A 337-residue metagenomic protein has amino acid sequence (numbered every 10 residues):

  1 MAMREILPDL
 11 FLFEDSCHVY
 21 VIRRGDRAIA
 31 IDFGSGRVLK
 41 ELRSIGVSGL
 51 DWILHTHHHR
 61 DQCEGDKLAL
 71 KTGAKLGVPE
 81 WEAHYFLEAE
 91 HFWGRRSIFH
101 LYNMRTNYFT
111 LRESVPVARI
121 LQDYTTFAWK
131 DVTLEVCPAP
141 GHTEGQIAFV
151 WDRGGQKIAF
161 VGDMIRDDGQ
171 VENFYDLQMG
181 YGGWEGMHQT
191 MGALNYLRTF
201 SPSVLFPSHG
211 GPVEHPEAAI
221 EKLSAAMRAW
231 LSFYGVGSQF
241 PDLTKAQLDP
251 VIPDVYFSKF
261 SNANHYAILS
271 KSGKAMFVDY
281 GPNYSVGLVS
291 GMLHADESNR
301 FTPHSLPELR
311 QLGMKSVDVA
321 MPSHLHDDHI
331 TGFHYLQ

Functional and structural regions predicted by a protein language model:
M1-L7, M104-T110, W129-L134, A246-P253: Short Pro/Gly-enriched beta-strand edge/turn motifs at strand-loop
A2-I45, A148-D163, L248-P307: Conserved beta-strand hairpin/beta-sheet module of binuclear metal-dependent hydrolase folds, prominently
L10, R37-T126, L306-Q337: Active-site HxH/HxHxD metal-binding segment of metal-dependent hydrolases
A28-I29, T126, T133-A218, K222 (+2 more regions): Metallo-beta-lactamase
A30-F33, L50-H59, G65, L76-E80 (+7 more regions): Active-site neighborhood of phospho(di)ester-bond hydrolases with catalytic His/Asp-centered motifs
E90, G94-Q122, M164-G183, L223-Y234: Active-site-proximal loop/helix segment associated with metal-binding centers of metalloenzymes
E214-V251: Binuclear metal-ion centers of metallo-dependent hydrolases, dominated by the metallo-beta-lactamase
